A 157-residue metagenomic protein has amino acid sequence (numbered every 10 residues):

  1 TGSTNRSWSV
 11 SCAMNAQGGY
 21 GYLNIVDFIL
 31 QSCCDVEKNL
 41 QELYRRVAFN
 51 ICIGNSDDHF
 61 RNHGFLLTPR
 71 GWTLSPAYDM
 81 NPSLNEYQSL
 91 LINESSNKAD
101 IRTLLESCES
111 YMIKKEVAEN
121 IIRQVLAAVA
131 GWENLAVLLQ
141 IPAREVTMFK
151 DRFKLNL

Functional and structural regions predicted by a protein language model:
T1-L157: Anionic ligand-binding catalytic core segments
